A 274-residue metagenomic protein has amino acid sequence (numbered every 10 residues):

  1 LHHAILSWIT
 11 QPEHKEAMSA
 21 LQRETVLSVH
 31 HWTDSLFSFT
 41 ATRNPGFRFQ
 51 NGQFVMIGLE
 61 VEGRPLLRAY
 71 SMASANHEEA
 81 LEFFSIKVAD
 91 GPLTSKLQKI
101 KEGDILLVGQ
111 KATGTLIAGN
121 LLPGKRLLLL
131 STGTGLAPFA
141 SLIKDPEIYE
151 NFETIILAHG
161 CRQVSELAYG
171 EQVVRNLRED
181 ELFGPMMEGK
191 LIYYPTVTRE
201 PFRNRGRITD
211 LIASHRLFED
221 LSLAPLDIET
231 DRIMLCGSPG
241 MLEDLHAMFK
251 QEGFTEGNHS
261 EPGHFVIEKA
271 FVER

Functional and structural regions predicted by a protein language model:
H14-D104: Ferredoxin-reductase
A17-A20, A158, S165-R274: Reductase modules of NAD(P)H-dependent flavoproteins
G63-Y70, T113-L121: Short, Lys/Arg- and Gly-enriched loop/turn segments at beta-strand edges
I105-I117, L211-H215, E219: Helix-loop module immediately N-terminal to the HCX5R catalytic loop in PTP-like cysteine phosphatase domains
T132-P138: Ser/Thr-glycine-rich phosphate-binding loops at phosphate-binding pockets of nucleotides, nucleotide cofactors
P138-I148: Histidine-anchored nucleotide/phosphate-binding helix
